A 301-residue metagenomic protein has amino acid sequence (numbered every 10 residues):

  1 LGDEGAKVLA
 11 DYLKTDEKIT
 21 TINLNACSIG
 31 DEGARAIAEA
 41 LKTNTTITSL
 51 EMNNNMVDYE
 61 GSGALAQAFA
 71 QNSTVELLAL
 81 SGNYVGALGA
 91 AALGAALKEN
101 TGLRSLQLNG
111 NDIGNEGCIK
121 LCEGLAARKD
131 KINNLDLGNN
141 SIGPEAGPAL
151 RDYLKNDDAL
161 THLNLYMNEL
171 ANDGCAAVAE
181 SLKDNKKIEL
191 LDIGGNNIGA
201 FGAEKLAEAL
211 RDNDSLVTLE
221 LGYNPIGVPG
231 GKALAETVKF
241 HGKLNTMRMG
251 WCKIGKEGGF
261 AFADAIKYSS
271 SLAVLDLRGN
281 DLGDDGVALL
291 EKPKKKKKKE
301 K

Functional and structural regions predicted by a protein language model:
L1-K301: Leucine-rich tandem repeat or coiled-coil scaffolds
